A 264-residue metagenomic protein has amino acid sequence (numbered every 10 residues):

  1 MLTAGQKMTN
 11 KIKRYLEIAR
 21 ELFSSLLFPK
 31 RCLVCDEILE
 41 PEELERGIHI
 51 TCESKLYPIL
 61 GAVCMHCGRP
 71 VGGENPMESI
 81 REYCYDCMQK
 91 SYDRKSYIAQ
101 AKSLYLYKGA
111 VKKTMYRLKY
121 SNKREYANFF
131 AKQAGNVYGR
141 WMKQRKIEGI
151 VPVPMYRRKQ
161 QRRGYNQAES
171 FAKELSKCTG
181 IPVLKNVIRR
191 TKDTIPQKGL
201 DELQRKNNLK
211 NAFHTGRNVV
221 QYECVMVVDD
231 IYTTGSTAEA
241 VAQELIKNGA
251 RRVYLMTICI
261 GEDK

Functional and structural regions predicted by a protein language model:
M1-K264: Glycine-rich phosphate/pyrophosphate-handling loop used in enzymes and phosphotransfer proteins
